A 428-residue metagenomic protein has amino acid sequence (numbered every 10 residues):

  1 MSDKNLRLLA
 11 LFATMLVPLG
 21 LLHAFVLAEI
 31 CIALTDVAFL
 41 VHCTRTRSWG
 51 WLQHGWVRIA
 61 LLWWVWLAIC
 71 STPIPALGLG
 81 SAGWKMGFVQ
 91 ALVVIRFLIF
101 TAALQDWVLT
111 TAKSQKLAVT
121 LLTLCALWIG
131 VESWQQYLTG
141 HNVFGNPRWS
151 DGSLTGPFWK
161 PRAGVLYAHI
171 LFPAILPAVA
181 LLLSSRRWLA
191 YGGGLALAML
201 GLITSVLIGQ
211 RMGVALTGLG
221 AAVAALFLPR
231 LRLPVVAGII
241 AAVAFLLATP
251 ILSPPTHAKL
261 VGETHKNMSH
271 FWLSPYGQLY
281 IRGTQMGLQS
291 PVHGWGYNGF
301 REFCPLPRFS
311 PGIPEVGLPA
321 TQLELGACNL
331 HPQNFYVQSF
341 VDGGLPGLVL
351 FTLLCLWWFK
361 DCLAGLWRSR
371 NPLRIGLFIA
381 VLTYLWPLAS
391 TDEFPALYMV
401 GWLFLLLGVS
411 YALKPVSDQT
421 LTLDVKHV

Functional and structural regions predicted by a protein language model:
M1-K85, I99, D106-T120, L181-G192 (+1 more regions): Transmembrane signal-anchor hairpin modules in multi-pass inner-membrane enzymes, especially those that act on
L11, L34-L40, A221, F351-L354 (+1 more regions): Transmembrane alpha-helices of multi-pass inner-membrane enzymes
A13-P18, I99, A103, K113-W149 (+7 more regions): Alpha-helical transmembrane segments of multi-pass inner-membrane proteins
V37-S48, T217-G238, C362-G365, S369: Perimembrane helix-loop-helix junctions
G83-L92, D151-V165: Short aromatic-rich membrane-water interface segments that cap or initiate transmembrane helices in multi-pass membrane
L124, V235, D342-L382: Hydrophobic transmembrane alpha-helices and their immediate junctions
V131, I203, L207-I208, A225-L273 (+3 more regions): A membrane-periplasm/extracellular boundary helix in multi-pass inner-membrane enzymes that assemble envelope glycans
F144-S153, S269-L273, N298-V341: Interfacial juxtamembrane loops and adjacent helix segments that form the catalytic/substrate-binding surfaces
